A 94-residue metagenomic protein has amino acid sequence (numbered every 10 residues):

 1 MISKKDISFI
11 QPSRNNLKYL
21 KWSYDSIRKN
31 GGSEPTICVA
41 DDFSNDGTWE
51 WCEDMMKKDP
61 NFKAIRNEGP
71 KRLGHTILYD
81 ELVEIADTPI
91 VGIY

Functional and structural regions predicted by a protein language model:
M1-S26: N-proximal low-complexity "stem/linker" segments adjacent to membrane-targeting elements
S8-I10, T36-C38, K63: A structural signal for isolated positions on well-ordered beta-strands in alpha/beta enzyme cores
D25-E34: Short, acidic, metal-binding catalytic loop of nucleotide-sugar glycosyltransferases
D41-E50: A conserved acidic beta->alpha catalytic loop
E53-L73: Conserved donor nucleotide-binding strand/loop of the catalytic core
E68-A86: Glycine-rich, basic loop-to-helix element that forms the pyrophosphate-binding segment of sugar-nucleotide handling
V91: Short aromatic/hydrophobic "clamp" motif used to bind/position activated sugar donors
Y94: Catalytic metal- and UDP-sugar-binding loop of GT-A-like glycosyltransferases, i.e., residues flanking the conserved
